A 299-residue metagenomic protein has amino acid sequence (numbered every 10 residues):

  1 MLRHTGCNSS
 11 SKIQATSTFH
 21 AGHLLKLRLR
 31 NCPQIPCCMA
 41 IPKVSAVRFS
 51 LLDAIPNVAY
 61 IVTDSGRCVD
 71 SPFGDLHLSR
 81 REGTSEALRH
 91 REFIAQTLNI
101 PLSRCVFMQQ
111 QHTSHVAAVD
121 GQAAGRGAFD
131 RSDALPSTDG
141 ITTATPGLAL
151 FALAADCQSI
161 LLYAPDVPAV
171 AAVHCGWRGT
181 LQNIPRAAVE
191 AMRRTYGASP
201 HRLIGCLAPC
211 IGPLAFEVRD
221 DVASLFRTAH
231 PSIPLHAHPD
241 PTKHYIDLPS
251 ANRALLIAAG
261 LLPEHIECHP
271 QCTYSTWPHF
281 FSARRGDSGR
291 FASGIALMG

Functional and structural regions predicted by a protein language model:
N8-T16: Short, intrinsically disordered low-complexity segments enriched in Ser/Thr with adjacent Pro
L25-G299: Active-site microenvironment for binding and transforming phosphate-containing groups
